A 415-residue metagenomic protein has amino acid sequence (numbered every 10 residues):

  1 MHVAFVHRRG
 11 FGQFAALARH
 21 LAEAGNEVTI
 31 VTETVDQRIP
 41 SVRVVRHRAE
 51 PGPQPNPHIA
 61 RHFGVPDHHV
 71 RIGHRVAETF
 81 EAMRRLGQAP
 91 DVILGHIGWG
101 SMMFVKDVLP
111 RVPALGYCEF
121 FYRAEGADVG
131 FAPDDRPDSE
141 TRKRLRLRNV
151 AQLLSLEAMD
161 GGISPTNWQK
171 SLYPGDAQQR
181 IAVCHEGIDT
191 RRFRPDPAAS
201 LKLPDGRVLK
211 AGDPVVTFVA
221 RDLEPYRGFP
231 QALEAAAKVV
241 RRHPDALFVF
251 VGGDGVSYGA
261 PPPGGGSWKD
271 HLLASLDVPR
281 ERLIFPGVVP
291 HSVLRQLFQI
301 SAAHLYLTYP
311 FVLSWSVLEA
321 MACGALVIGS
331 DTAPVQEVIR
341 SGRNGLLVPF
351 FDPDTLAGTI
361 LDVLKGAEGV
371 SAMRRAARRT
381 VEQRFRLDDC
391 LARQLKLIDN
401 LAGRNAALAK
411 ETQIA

Functional and structural regions predicted by a protein language model:
M1-V45, I163, A406, K410-A415: N-terminal subdomain of nucleotide-sugar transferases
P53-F63, R111-V150, R191-D196, D254-P263: Acceptor-binding helix/loop patch of EC 2.4 sugar-transfer enzymes, predominantly nucleotide-sugar-dependent
W168, G187: Carbohydrate-associated surface elements
K202-R227, L233-K238, F248-V249: Conserved donor-binding/catalytic core segment of Leloir-type glycosyltransferases
V256, A260-V288: Nucleotide-activated donor-binding/catalytic signature segment of Leloir-type glycosyltransferases, i.e., the conserved
Y309: Aromatic "clamp/platform" in nucleotide-sugar-dependent glycosyltransferases that forms part of the donor/acceptor
L326-G329: Short hydrophobic beta-strand element within catalytic cores of glycosyltransferases and related nucleotide-activated
S341-G342, L346-P353, D362-E368: Conserved acidic donor-binding segment of nucleotide-sugar-dependent glycosyltransferases
